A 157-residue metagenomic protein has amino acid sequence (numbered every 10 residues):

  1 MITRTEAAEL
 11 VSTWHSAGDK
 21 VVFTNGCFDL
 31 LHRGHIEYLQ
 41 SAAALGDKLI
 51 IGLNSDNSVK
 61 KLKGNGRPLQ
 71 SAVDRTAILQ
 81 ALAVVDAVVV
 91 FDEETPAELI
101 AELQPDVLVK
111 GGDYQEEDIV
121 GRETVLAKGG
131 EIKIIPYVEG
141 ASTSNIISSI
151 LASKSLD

Functional and structural regions predicted by a protein language model:
M1-D157: Nucleotidyltransferase catalytic core that binds NTPs
